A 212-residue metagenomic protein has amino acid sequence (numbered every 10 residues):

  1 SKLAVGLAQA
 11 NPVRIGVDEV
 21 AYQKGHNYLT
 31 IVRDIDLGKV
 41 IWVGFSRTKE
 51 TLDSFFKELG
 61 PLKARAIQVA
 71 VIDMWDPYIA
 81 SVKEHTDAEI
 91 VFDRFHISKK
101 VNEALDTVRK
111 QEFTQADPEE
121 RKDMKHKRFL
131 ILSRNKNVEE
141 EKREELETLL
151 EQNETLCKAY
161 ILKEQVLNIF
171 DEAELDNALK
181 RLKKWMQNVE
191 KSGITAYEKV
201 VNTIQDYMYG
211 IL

Functional and structural regions predicted by a protein language model:
S1-K2, I97: Major-groove recognition helix of helix-turn-helix-like DNA-binding domains
K2-A10, V108: Short, basic alpha-helical nucleic acid-contact segments in DNA-binding proteins and DNA transaction factors
L3, E58-L59: A generic secondary-structure signal
A10-Q23, I31: Two-metal-ion RNase H-like nuclease active-site motif
K24-H26, D34-G38, G44-F45, S54 (+3 more regions): Acidic/histidine-rich catalytic cores and adjacent linkers of DNA breakage/strand-transfer/modification proteins
K49-K57: Structural motif
R94-R109: RNase H-like two-metal-ion nuclease catalytic core shared by retroviral integrases and related mobile-element nucleases
